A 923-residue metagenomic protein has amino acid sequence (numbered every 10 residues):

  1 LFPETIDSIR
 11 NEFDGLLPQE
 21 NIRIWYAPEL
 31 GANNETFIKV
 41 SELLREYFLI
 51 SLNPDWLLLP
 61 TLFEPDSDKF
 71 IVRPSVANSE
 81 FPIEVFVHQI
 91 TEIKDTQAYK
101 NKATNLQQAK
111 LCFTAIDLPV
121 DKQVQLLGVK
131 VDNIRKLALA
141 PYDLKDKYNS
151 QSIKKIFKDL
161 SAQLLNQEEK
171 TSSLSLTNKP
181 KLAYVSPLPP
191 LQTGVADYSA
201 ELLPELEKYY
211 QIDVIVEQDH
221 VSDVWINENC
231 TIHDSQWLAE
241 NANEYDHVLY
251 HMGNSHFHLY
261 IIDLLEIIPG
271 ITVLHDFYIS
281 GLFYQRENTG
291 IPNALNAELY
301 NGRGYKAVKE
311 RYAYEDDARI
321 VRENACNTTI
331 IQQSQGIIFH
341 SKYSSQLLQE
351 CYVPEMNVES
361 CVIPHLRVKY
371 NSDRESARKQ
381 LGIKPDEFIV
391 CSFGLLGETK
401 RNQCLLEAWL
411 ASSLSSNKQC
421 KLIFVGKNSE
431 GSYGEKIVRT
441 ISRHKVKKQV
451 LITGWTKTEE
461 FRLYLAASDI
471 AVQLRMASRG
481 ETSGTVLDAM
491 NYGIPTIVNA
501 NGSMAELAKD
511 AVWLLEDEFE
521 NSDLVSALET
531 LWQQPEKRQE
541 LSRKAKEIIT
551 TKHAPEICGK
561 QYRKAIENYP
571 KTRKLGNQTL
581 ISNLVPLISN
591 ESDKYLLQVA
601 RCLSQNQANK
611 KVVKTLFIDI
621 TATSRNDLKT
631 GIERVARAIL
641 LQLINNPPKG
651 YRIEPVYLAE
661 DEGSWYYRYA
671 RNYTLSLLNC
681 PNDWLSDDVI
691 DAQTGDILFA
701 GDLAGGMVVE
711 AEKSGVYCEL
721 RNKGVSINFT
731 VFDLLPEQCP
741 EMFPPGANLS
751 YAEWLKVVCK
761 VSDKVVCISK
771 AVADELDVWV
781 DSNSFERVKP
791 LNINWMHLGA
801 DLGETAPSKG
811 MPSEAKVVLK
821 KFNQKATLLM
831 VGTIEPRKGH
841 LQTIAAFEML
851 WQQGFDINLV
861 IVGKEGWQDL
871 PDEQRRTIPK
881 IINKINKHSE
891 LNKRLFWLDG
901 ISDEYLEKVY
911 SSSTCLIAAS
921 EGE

Functional and structural regions predicted by a protein language model:
L1-A377, L381-I383, E387-L405, L410 (+13 more regions): Carbohydrate transferase catalytic cores enriched for Leloir-type hexosyltransferases
A77, A489-N491: Short alpha-helix at the nucleotide-sugar/activated-sugar donor binding site of glycosyltransferases and closely
D469, N491-G493, T914: A short alpha->beta transition loop at the rim of the catalytic pocket in nucleotide-sugar-dependent
T482-V486, M504: Short glycine/serine-rich donor-binding loops of glycosyltransferases
P495-V498: Short hydrophobic beta-strand element within catalytic cores of glycosyltransferases and related nucleotide-activated
A505-E529, K537-E540: Change "using UDP/GDP/dTDP sugars" to "using nucleotide sugars
